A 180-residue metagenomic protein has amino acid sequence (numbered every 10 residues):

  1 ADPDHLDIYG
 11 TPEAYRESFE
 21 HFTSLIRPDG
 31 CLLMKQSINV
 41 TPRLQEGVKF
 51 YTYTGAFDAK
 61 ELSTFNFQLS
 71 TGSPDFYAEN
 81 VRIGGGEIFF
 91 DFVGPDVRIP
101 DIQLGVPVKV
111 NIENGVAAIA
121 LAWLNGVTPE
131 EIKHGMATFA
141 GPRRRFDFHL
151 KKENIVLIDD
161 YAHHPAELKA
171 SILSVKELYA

Functional and structural regions predicted by a protein language model:
A1-L157, E177: Acidic, Mg2+-coordinating active-site environments of NTP-dependent enzymes
D4, H164-P165: Catalytic P-loop NTPase motifs of RecA-like helicase/translocase cores
G141-R144, P165-A180: Active-site beta-alpha connecting loops in nucleotide-dependent enzymes
L157-H163: Switch II (G3) loop of P-loop NTPases
